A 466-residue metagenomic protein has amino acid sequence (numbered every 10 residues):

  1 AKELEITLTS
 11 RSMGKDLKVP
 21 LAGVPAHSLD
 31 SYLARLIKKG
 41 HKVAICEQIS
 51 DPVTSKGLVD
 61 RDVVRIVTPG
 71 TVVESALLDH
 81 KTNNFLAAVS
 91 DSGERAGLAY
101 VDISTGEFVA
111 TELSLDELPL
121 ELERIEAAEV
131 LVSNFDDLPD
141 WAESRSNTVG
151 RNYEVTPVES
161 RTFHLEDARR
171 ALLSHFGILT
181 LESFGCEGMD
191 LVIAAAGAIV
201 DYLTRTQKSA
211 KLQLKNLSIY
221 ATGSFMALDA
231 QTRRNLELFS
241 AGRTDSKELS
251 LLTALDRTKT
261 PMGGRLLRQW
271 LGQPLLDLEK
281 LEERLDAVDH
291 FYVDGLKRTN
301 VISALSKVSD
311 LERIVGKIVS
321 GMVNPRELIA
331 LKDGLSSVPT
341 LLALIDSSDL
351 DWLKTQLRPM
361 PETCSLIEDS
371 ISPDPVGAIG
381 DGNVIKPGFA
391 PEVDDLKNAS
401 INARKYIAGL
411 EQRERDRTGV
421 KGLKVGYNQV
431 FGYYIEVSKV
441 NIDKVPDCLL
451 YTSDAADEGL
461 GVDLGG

Functional and structural regions predicted by a protein language model:
A1-V293, T299, S303-V319, V323-Q412: Charged catalytic and DNA/RNA-contacting regions of genome-maintenance and nucleic-acid-processing enzymes
L86-A88, G422-G426, Y434: Short, surface-exposed charged micro-motifs
N134, Y427, K439: Active-site proximal loops enriched in glycine and acidic residues that flank catalytic Cys/His/Asp and coordinate
S370, Y434-C448: Cytosolic, long alpha-helical scaffolding segments
K405-V425: Flexible, glycine/threonine-enriched loop-and-boundary segments that flank and lead into catalytic domains of large
Y451-E458: Conserved small/polar residues in nucleotide/adenosyl-binding loops
V462-G466: Hydrophobic alpha-helical segments, chiefly the membrane-spanning helices and signal/signal-anchor peptides
